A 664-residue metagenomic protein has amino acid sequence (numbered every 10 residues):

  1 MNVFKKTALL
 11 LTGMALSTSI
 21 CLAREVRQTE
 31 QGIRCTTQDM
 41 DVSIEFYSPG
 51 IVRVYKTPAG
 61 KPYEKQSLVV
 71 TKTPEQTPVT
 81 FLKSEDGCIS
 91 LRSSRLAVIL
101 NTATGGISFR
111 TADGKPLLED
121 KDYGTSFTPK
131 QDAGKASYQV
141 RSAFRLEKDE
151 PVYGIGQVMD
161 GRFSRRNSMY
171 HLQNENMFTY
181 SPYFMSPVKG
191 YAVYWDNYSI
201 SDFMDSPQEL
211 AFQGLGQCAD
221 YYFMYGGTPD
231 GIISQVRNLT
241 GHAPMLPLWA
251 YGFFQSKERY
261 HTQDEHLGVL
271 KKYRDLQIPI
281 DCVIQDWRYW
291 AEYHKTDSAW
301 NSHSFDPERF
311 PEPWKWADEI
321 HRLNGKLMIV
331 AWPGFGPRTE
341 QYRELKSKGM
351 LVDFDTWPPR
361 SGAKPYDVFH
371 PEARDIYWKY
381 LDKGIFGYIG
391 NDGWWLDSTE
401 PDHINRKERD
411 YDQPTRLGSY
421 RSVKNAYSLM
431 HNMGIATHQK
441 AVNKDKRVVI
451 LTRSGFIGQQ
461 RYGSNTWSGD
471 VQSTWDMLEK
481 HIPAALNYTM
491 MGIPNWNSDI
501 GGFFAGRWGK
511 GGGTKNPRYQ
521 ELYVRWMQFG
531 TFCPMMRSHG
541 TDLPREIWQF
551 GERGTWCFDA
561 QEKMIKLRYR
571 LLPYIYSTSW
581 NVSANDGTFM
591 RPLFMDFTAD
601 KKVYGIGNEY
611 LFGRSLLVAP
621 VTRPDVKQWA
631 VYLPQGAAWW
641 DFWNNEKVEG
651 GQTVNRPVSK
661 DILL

Functional and structural regions predicted by a protein language model:
M1-E25: Bacterial Sec-dependent N-terminal signal peptides
V26, E30, E45-I89, T128-P129: A low-complexity, Ser/Thr/Gly/Pro-enriched, surface-exposed linker/loop concept that marks segments flanking
L82-P247, K257-E258, Q263-D264, L270-D275 (+1 more regions): Catalytic and substrate-binding clefts that recognize carbohydrates or anionic sugar/phosphate headgroups
Y183, Y273, I320, I435 (+2 more regions): Conserved, mostly hydrophobic/aromatic
Y222-M224, A250-Q263, T296-P311, P358-Y380 (+4 more regions): The substrate-binding groove and active-site-proximal loops of carbohydrate-active enzymes, especially glycoside
P244-R406: Aromatic-lined carbohydrate-binding/catalytic grooves of carbohydrate-active enzymes
V368-I450: Active-site neighborhood of glycoside hydrolase catalytic domains
A436-A441, D445-V448, G455-T466, Y488-S498 (+1 more regions): Catalytic core of carbohydrate-active enzymes
